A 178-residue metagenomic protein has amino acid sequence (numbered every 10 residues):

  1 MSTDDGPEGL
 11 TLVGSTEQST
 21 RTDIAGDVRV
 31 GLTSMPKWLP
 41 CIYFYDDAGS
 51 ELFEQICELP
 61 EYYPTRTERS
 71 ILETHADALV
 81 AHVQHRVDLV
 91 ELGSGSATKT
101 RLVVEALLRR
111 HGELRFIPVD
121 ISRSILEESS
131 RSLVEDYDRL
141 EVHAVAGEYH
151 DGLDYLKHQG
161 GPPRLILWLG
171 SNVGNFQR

Functional and structural regions predicted by a protein language model:
S2-Y43, S50: N-terminal auxiliary segments of SAM/dcSAM-dependent transferases
E17, P36-Q84: Class I SAM-dependent methyltransferase Rossmann-like catalytic core, especially the SAM/SAH-binding loop
R86-G95: Conserved class I S-adenosyl-L-methionine
A97-R101: Glycine-rich SAM-binding Motif I of class I
V104-G152: Class I SAM-dependent methyltransferase SAM/SAH-binding core
L153-G161: Short amphipathic alpha-helix with an adjacent loop that forms part of the alpha/beta core around
G161-S171: Short SAM/SAH-binding signature in class I
G174-R178: A short, conserved alpha-helix within the catalytic core of class I
